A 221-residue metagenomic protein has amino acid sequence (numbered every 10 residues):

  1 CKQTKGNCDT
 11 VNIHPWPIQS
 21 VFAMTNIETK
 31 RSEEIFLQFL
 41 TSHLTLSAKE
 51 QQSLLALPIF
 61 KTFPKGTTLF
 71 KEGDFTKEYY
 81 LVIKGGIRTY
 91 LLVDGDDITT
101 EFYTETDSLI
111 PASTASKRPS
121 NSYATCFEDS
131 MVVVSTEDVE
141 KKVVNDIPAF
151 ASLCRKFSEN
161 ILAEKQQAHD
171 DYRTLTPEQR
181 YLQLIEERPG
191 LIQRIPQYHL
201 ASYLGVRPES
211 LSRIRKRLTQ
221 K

Functional and structural regions predicted by a protein language model:
I18-I59, T114: Cyclic nucleotide-binding regulatory module and flanking cytosolic helices
Q19, L175-K221: Phosphate-/nucleic-acid-contacting segments
I59, T68, G86-L91, M131-V132: Short beta-strand segments in beta-sandwich/barrel cores
P64, I83-K84, T104, E128: A cytosolic small-molecule/anion-sensing beta-strand core signal
L69-D74: Short phosphate-coordinating micro-motif centered on Lys-Gly-acidic
K77, L81-R88, T106: Glycine- and acidic-residue-biased ligand/ion/polar-headgroup-sensing regions
I98-K156: Cyclic-nucleotide recognition modules
